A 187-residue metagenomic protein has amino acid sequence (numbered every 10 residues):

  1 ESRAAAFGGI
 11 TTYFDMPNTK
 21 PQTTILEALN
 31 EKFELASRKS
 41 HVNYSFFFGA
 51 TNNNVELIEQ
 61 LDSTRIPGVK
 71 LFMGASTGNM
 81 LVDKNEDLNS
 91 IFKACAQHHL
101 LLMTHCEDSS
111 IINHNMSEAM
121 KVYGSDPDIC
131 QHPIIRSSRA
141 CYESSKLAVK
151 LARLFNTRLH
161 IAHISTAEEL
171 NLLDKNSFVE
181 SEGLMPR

Functional and structural regions predicted by a protein language model:
E1-F46, A50-P67, N85-Q97, R139 (+1 more regions): Alpha-helical scaffold segments that flank or form the walls of functional sites
E56-R187: Histidine/acidic residue-rich metal-binding segments in metalloenzymes
